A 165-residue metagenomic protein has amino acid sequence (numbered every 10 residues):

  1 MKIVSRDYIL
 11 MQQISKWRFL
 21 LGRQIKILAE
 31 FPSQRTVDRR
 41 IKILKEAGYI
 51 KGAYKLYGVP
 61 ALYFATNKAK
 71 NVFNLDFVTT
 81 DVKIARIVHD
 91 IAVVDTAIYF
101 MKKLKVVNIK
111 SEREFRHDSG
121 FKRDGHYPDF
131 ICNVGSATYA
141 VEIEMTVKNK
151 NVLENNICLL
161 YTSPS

Functional and structural regions predicted by a protein language model:
M1-T80: Nuclease-adjacent, charged terminal/linker segments that flank catalytic cores
A29, I41, K45, T96-F100 (+2 more regions): Hydrophobic, Leu/Ile/Phe/Ala-enriched alpha-helical segments that form helix-helix packing faces
A53, Y99, K105-Y139, M145-N149: Active-site metal-binding core of divalent-cation-utilizing nuclease and nuclease-like domains
L75-E112: Amphipathic alpha-helical dimerization/coiled-coil segments that flank or bridge DNA-binding/regulatory modules
T146-L160: Mg2+/Mn2+-dependent nuclease catalytic core
Y161-S165: Conserved small/polar residues in nucleotide/adenosyl-binding loops
